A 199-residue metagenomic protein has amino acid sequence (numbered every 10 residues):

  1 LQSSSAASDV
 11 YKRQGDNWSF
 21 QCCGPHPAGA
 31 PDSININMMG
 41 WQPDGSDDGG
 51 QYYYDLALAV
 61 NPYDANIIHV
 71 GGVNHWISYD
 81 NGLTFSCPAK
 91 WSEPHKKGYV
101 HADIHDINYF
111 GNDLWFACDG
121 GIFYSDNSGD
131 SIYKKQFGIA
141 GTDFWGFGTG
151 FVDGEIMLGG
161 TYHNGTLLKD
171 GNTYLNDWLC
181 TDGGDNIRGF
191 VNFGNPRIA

Functional and structural regions predicted by a protein language model:
L1-A7, Y11: Single conserved hydrophobic/aromatic residue that forms the stacking wall/gate of nucleotide- or nucleobase-binding
R13-D16, D80-L83, D126-D130, G171-Y174: Short loop/turn segments that connect beta-strands within beta-propeller blades
S19-G49, A89-G98: Surface-exposed loop and turn segments in beta-propeller and other repeat-based domains that flank or scaffold
M38-A59, H101-N108, D185-N186: Signature of short aromatic-glycine-proline-rich micro-motifs recurring in repeat-based ectodomains
D48-G49, K97-G98, Q136-I139, C180-G183: Surface loop/turn motifs at the tips and blade-to-blade linkers of beta-strand repeat domains
N61-Y63, F110, G150, N192: Structural WD40 beta-propeller signal
A65-N66, N112, G154-E155, N195-R197: Short coil/turn segments that connect the beta-strands within blades of beta-propeller domains
I68-G71, W115-A117, M157-G160, A199: Conserved beta-strand element within WD40/beta-propeller blades
